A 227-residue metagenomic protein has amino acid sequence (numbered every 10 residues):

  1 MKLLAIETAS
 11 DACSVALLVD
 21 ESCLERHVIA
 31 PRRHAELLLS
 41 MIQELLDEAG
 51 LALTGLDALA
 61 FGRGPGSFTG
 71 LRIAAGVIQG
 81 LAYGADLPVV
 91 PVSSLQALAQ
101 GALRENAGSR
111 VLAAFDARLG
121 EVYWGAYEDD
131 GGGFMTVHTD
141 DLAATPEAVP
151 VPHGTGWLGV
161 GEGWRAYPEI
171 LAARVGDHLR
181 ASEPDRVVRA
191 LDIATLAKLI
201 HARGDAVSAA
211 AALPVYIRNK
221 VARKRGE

Functional and structural regions predicted by a protein language model:
M1-P65, V187: N-terminal beta-alpha supersecondary unit
R33, P88-V188, A202, Y216 (+2 more regions): Surface "functional belts" at beta-alpha junctions
A35, L39, I78, L95 (+1 more regions): A general structural signal for well-ordered alpha-helical segments in protein cores
L45-A49, A102, I193-H201: Stable alpha-helical structural segments in soluble proteins, enriched in small hydrophobic residues
D47-T54, A82-V92, N106-S109: Phosphate-handling active-site elements
A60-S94: DPxDG-like acidic metal-binding loop motif
A206-A210: Flexible, glycine/charged-enriched surface loops at secondary-structure junctions
